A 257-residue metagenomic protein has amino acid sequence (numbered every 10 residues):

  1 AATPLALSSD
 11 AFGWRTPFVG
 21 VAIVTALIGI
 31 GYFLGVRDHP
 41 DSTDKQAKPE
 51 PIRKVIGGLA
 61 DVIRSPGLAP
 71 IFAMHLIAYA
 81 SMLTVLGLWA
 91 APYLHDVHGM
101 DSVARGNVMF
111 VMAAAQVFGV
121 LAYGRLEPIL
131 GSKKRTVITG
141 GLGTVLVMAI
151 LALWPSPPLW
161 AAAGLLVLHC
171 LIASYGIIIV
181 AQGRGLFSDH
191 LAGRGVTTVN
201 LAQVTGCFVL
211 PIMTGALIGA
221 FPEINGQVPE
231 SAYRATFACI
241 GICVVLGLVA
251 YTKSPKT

Functional and structural regions predicted by a protein language model:
A1-P40: Helix-loop-helix hairpin linking two adjacent transmembrane segments in secondary transporters
I30-G35, F237-T257: Multi-pass alpha-helical transporter architecture, strongest for 12-TM Major Facilitator/SLC carriers used
H39-F72: Juxtamembrane intracellular "pre-TM" segments in multi-pass secondary transporters
P66-Y123, C207-G215: Extracytoplasmic gate region of multi-pass secondary transporters
G119-S132, I218: Helix-to-loop junctions at the C-terminal end of transmembrane segments in multipass secondary transporters
P128-L142: Cytoplasmic membrane-interface "Motif A"-like loop-to-helix N-cap segments of 12-TM Major Facilitator Superfamily
L142-S156: C-terminal ends and interior cores of transmembrane alpha-helices in multi-pass membrane transporters/permeases
L186-E223: A late C-terminal transmembrane helix in Major Facilitator Superfamily
